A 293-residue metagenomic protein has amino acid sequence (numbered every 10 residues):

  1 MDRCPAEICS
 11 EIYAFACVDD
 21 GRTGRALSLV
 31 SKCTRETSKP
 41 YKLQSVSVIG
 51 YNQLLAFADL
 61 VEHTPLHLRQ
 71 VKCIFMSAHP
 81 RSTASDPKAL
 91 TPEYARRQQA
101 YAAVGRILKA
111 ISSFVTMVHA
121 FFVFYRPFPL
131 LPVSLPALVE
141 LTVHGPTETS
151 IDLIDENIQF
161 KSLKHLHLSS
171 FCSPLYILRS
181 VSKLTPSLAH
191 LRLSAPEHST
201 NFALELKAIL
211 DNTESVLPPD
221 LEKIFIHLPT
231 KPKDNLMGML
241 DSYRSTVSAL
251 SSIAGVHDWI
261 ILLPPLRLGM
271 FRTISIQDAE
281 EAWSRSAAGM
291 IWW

Functional and structural regions predicted by a protein language model:
D2-C4, C33-P40, A58-R69, A102-F114 (+5 more regions): Leucine-rich repeat
D2-Y101, T116-V123, V143: Hydrophobic regular-secondary-structure patch
C17, K39, H79, F171 (+2 more regions): Short amphipathic alpha-helices and their capping/turn residues within compact interaction modules
R25, F124-T147, S248-D258, L263 (+1 more regions): A short, hydrophobic/aromatic-rich structural module that often spans a beta strand with its adjoining loop
V46, I74, V118, L141-H144 (+3 more regions): Conserved hydrophobic beta-strand positions in leucine-rich repeat
R81-A84, V123-P129, T147-D152, C172-I177 (+2 more regions): Short, solvent-exposed loop/turn at the beta-strand->alpha-helix junction within individual leucine-rich repeat
D86-A110, F114-M117, V139, L204-D211 (+2 more regions): Non-core capping and flanking segments associated with repeat-based/extracellular domains
K183-W293: Leucine-rich solenoid repeat modules
